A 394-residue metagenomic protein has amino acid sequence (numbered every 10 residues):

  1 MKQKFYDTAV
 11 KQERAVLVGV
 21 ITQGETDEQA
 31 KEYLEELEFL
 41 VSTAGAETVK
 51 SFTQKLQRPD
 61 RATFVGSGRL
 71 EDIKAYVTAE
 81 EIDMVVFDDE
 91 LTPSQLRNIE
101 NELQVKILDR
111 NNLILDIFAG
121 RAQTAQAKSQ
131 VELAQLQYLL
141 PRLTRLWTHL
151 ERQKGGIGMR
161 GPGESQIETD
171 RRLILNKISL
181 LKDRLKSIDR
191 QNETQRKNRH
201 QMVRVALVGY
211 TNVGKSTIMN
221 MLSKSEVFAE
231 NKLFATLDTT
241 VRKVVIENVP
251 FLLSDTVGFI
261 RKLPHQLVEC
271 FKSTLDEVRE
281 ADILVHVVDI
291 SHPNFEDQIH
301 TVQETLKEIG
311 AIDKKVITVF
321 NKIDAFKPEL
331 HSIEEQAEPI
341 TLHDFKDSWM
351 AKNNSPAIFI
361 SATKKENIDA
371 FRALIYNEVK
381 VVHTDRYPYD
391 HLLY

Functional and structural regions predicted by a protein language model:
M1-L17, E38, Q137, P141-V213 (+3 more regions): C-terminal-of-GTPase-core extension/linker across diverse P-loop GTPases
M1-Q3, D189-R190, R196-H200, M221-L252 (+3 more regions): Switch I (effector-binding) loop of TRAFAC-class P-loop GTPase G-domains
M1-R110, I114: N-terminal accessory targeting/assembly segments
K2-D7, A30-E35, R58-A75, D238-T239 (+2 more regions): Switch II of P-loop NTPase G domains
A9-V10, V77-A79, E100, K243-E247 (+5 more regions): Conserved catalytic network of the ASCE P-loop NTPase/AAA+ motor domain
T22-T26, L56-T63, E90-P93, R261 (+4 more regions): Conserved Switch II/interswitch segment of TRAFAC-class P-loop GTPases
N111-L115, L233-F234, T363: Short, acidic/turn-prone active-site loops that include or flank metal/cofactor- and phosphate-binding residues
N112-V131: Short alpha-helix plus adjacent loop in nuclease-associated cores
